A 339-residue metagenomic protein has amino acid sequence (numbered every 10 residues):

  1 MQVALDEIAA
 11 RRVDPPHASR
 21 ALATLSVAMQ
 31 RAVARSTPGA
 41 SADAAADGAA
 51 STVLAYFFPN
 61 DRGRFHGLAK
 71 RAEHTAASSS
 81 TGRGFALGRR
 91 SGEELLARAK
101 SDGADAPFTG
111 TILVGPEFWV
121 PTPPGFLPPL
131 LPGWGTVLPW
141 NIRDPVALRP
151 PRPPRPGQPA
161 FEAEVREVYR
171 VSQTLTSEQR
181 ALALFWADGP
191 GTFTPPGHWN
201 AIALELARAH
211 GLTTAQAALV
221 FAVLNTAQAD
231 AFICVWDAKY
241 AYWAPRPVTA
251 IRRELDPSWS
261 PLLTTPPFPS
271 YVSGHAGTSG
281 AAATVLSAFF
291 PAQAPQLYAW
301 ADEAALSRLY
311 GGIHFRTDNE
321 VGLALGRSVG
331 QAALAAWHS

Functional and structural regions predicted by a protein language model:
M1-S339: Acidic/polar surface patches and capping/hinge elements
